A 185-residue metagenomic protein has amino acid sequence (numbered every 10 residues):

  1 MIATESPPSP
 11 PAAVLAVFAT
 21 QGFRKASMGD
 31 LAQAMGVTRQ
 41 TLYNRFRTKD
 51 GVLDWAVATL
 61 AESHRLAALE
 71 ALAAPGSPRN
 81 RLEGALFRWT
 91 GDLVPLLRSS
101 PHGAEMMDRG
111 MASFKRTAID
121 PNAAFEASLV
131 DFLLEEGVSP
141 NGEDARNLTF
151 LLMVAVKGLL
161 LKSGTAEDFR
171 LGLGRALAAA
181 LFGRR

Functional and structural regions predicted by a protein language model:
M1-E5: N-terminal intrinsically disordered/low-complexity leader segments
S9, A13, V17-G51, W55: Helix-turn-helix
W55, L69-P95, T149: Hydrophobic alpha-helical connector segments
A58-R65: Short, basic, alpha-helical segments at the C-terminal edge of helix-turn-helix-like DNA-binding modules
S63, A85-L96, A155-K162, A180-G183: Phosphate/oxyanion-binding loops and surfaces in catalytic or ligand/nucleic-acid-binding neighborhoods
G84, M111-V138, R146-N147: Amphipathic alpha-helical packing segments from all-alpha helical-bundle domains
P101-A112: Short linear capping/connector segments at secondary-structure termini
E126-V130, P140-G164, F169-L181: Hydrophobic alpha-helical segments that form the core of small-molecule binding pockets and/or dimer interfaces
